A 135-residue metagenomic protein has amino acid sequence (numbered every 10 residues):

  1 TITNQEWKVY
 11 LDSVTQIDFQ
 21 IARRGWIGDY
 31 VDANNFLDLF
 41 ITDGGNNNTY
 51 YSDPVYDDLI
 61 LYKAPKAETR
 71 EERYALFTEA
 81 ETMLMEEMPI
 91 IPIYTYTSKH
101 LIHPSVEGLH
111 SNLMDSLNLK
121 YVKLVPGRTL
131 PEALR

Functional and structural regions predicted by a protein language model:
I2-D12: Short helix-initiation/N-cap motifs at beta->coil->alpha
D12-R135: Detector for C-terminal structural segments
